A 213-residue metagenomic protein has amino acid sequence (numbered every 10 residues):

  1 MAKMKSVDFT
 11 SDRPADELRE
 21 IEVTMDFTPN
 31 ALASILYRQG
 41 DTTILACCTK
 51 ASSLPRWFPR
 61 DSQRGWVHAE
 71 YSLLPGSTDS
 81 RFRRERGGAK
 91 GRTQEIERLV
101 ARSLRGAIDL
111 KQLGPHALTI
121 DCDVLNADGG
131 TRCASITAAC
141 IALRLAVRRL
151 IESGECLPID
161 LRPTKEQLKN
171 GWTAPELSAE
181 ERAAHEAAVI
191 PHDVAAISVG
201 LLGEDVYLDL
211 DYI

Functional and structural regions predicted by a protein language model:
A2-I213: Polyanion-binding surfaces on beta-sheet-dominated domains and ring/shell assemblies
